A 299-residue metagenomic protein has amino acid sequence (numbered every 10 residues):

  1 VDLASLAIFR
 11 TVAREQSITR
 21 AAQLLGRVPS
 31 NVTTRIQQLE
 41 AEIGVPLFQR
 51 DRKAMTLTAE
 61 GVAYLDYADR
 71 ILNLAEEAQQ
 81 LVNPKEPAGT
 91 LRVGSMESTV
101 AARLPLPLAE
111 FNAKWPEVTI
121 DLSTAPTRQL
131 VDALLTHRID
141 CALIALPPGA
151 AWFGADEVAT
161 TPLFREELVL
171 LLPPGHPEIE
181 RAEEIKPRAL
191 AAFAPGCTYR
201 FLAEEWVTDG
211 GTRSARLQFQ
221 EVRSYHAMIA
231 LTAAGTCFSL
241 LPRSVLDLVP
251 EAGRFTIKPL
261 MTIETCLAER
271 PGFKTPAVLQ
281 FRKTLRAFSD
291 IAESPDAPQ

Functional and structural regions predicted by a protein language model:
R10-V28: Short helix-boundary/capping micro-motifs
E40-L57: A short LG(V/I)-centered, amphipathic sequence patch enriched for acidic residue(s) preceding the LG motif
A88-A151: Central regulatory/effector-binding core of bacterial HTH transcription factors
P126-L130, L135-I139, A145, G196-F255: Hydrophobic hinge/microswitch elements
W152-T161, E166, H226-F273: Beta-alpha-beta core module
G154-P195, P276-L279: Flexible hinge/capping segments at coil-to-helix
E178, A189-G211, T275, A292 (+1 more regions): Secondary-structure junction motif
T256-A297: A late-sequence structural motif
